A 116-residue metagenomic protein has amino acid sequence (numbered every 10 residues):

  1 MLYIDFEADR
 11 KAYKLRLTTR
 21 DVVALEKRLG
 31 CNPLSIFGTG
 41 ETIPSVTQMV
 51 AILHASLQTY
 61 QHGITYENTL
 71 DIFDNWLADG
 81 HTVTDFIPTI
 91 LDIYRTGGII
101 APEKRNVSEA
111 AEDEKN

Functional and structural regions predicted by a protein language model:
M1-A12, V23, K27, C31-T42 (+2 more regions): Charged interaction scaffolds used for protein-protein
R16-L17: Short linear motifs in exposed loops
V46, V50-H54: An amphipathic alpha-helix signature
A55-T59: A short secondary-structure junction motif
